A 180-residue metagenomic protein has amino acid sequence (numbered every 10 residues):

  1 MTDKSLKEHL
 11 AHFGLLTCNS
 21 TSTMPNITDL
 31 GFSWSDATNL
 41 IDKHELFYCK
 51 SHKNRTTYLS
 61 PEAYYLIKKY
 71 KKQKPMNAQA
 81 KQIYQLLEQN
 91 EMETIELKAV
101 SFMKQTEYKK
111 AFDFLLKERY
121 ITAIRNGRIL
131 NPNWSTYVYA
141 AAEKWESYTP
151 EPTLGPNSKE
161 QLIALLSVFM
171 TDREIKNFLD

Functional and structural regions predicted by a protein language model:
M1-D180: Long, low-complexity intrinsically disordered regions
